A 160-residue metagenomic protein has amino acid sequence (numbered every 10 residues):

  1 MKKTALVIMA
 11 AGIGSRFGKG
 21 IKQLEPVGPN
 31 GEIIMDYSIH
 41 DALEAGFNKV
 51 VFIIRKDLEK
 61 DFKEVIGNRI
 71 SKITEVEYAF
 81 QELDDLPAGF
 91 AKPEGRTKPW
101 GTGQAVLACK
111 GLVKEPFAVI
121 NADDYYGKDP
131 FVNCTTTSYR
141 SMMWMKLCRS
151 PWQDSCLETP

Functional and structural regions predicted by a protein language model:
M1, S71-I73, M145: Short, well-ordered coil/turn elements that cap or connect secondary structure elements
K2-G67: N-terminal glycine-rich phosphate-binding loop and ensuing alpha1 helix
T4, N48-V50, T74-V76, C148-S150: Residue-level recognition of the N-termini of beta-strands and the immediately preceding loop/turn
A10, I54, F80, N121-A122: Glycine-rich, histidine-containing beta strand-loop boundary motifs that form or position
G20, G46, K72, V113-P116: Short loop/turn motifs at secondary-structure junctions
Q23-V27, I70, C134-S138: Glycine-rich, phosphate-binding/catalytic loops in enzymes
K60-Y78, D84-D85: Acidic donor-binding segment of Leloir-type glycosyltransferases
E75, Q81-P160: Conserved beta-loop-beta/alpha segment of the NTase-like Rossmann-fold superfamily that binds/positions NTPs
